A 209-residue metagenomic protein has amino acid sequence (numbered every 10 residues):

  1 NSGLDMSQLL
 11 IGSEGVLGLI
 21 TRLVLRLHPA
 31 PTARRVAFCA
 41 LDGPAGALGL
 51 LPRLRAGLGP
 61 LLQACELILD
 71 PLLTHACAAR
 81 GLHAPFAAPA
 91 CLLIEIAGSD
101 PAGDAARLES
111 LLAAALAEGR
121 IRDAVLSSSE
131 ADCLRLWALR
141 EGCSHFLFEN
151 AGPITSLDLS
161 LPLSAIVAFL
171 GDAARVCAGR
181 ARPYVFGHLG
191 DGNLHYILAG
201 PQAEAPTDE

Functional and structural regions predicted by a protein language model:
N1-E66: FAD-binding subdomain of flavoenzyme oxidoreductases
G3-I11, R22-V24, L48-P52, D70-H83 (+2 more regions): Glycine-rich, charged/polar anion/phosphate-binding loops that engage phosphate groups from diverse ligands
S7, L17, T21, A45-R55 (+5 more regions): Predominant activation on well-ordered alpha-helical scaffold segments within soluble catalytic domains
L27, G43, L69-L73, I96-D100 (+1 more regions): Glycine-rich beta-alpha junction loops
P29, L73-A76, L194: Short active-site-adjacent structural elements
I68, A78-P89, L93, G98 (+1 more regions): Conserved glycine-rich FAD pyrophosphate-binding loop
G103: Catalytic-core signal marking the mid-to-C-terminal active-site face
